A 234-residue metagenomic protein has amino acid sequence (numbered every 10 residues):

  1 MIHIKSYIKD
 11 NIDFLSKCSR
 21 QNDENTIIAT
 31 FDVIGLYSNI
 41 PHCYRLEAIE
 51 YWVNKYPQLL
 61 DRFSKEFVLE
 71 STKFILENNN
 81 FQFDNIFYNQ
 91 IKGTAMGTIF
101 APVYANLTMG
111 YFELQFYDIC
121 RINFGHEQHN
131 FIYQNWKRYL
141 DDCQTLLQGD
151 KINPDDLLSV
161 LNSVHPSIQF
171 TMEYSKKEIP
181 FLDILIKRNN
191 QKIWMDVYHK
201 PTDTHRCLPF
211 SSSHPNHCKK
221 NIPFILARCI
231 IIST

Functional and structural regions predicted by a protein language model:
M1-T234: Charged structural interfaces that engage phosphate-rich ligands and support phosphoryl-transfer chemistry
